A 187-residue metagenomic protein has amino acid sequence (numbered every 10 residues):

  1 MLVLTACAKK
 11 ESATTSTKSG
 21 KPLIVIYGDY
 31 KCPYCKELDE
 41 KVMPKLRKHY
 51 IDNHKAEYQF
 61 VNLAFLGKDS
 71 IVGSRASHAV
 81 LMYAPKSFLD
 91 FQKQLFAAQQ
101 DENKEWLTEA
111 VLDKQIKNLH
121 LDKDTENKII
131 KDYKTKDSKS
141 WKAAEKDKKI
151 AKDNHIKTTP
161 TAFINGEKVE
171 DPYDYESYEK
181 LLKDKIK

Functional and structural regions predicted by a protein language model:
V3-A6: C-terminal motif of bacterial Sec signal peptides marking the signal peptidase cleavage site
A8-K10: Bacterial signal peptide processing site
S12-T14: Acidic, glycine/proline-rich low-complexity segments that act as flexible tails and inter-domain linkers
K18-D39, Y58-V61: Short active-site neighborhood of thiol/selenol oxidoreductases, capturing the structured segment around
Y27, M43, N118-K187: C-terminal cap of thioredoxin/glutaredoxin-like
Y27-D29, V61-A64, L95-F96, I164-E167: Active-site-proximal beta-strand/loop segments in catalytic clefts of secreted hydrolases
K36-D113: Structural alpha/beta surface segment adjacent to cysteine/selenocysteine redox centers across thiol/disulfide enzymes
